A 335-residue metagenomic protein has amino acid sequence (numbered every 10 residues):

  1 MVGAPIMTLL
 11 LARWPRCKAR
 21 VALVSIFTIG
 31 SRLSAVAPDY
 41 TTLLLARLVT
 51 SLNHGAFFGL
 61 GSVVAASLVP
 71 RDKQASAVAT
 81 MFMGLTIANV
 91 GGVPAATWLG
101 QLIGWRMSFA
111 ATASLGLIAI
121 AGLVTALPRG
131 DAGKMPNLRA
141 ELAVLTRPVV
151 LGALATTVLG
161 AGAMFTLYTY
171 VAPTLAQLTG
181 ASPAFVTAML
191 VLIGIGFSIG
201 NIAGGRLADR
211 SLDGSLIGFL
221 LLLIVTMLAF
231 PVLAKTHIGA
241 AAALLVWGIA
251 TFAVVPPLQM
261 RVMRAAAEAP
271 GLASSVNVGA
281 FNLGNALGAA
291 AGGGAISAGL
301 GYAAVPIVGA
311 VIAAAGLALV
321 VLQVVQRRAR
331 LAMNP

Functional and structural regions predicted by a protein language model:
V2-T41: Conserved MFS/SLC helix-loop-helix module at the cytosolic interface between two early adjacent transmembrane helices
G3-R16, G200-L212, I296: Helix-to-loop junctions at the C-terminal end of transmembrane segments in multipass secondary transporters
I26-L33, T41-T50, I238-V246: Paired small-residue
Y40, A46-G84: Cytoplasmic helix-loop-helix junction between adjacent transmembrane helices in 12-TM secondary transporters
F57-V69, A253-A266: Intracellular juxtamembrane helix-capping segments at the cytosolic ends of symmetry-related transmembrane helices
A113-G133, L319-Q323: C-terminal membrane-cytosol helix-exit motif in multi-pass small-molecule transporters
G214-L258: C-terminal transmembrane helical hairpin of 12-TM major facilitator-type secondary transporters
A265-L300, G309: A late C-terminal transmembrane helix in Major Facilitator Superfamily
